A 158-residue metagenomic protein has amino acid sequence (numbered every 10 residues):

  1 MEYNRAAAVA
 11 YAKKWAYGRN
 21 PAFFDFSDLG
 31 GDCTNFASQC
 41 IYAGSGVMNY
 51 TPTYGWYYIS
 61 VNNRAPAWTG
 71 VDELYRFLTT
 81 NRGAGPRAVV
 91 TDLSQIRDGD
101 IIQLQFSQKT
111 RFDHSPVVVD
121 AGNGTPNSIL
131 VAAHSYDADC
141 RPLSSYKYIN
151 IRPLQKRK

Functional and structural regions predicted by a protein language model:
M1-T69: N-terminal capping segments
Y17, I41-Y42, S107, A121 (+1 more regions): Residue-level marker of positions within ordered structural domains that often coincide with functionally constrained
Y50-T53, H114-S115, P142-L143: Short, solvent-exposed loop/turn and secondary-structure capping segments
P52, L104-S107, A133-Y136: Active-site-proximal beta-strand/loop segments in catalytic clefts of secreted hydrolases
Y58-L130: ...with weaker cross-activation on analogous glycine-rich loops/strands in unrelated enzymes
V118-V119, N123-K158: Glycine-rich, aromatic-bearing surface loops/beta-hairpins
